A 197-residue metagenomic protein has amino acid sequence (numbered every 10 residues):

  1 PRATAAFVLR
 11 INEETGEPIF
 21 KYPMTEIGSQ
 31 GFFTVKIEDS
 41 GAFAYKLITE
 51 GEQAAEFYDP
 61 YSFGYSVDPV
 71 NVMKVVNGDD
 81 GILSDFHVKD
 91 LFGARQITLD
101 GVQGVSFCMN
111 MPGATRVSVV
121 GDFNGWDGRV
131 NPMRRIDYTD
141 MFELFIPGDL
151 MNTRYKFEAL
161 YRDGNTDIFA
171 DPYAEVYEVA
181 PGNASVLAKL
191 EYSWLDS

Functional and structural regions predicted by a protein language model:
P1-A5, S40, N110-V117: Short proline/glycine-enriched turn/loop motifs at strand-loop junctions of beta-rich domains
P1-L9, Q30, S197: Proteins with a high burden of low-complexity, intrinsically disordered sequence enriched in S/T/G/P/A and R, requiring
A6-V8, Y45, V117-V119, Y155: Short beta-strand elements bearing conserved aromatic residues within extracellular beta-rich modules
L9-E13, D122-N124, M133, P172-A174: Short Gly/aromatic-enriched secondary-structure transition segments
L9-I11, E50-G51, V120-D122, L160: Short strand-turn-strand beta-turns centered on an Asx-Gly dipeptide
E17-Y22, I27-M111, W126-D127, I136-S197: The feature marks proteins involved in alpha-glucan
